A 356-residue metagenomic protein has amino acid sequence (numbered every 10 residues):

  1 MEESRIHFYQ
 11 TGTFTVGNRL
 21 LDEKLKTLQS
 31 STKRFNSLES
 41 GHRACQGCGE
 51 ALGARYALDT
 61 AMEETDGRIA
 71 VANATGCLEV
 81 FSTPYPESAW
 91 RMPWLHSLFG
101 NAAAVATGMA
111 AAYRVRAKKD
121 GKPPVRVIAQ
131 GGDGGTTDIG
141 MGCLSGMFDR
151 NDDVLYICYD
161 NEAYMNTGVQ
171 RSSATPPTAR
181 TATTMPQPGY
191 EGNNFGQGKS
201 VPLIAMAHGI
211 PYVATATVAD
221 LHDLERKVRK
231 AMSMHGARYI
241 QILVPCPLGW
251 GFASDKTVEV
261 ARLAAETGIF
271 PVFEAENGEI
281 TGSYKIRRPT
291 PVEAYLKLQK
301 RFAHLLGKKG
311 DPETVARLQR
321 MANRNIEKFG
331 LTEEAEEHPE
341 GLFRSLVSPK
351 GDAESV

Functional and structural regions predicted by a protein language model:
M1-Y9, L20, C246-V356: Flexible, low-complexity linker and terminal segments
H7-Y156, V169-R180, N194: Cofactor-binding active-site loop characterized by glycine-rich and histidine/acidic residues
F14, L20-L21, L25-L28, L38 (+19 more regions): Generic detector of leucine side chains in alpha-helical contexts
F35, G47, A51, F99 (+5 more regions): Electropositive phosphate-/nucleotide-binding environments in soluble metabolic enzymes
C48, R55-L58, V71, F81 (+18 more regions): Generic marker of "main functional regions" within proteins
L58-I69, E79, A110-R116, G196 (+6 more regions): Structural signal for hydrophobic packing residues in well-ordered secondary-structure cores of soluble enzyme domains
K119-V127, D138-L155, Y159-L296: Glycine-rich ThDP/TPP pyrophosphate-binding loop and its adjacent helix/strand module within ThDP-dependent enzymes
